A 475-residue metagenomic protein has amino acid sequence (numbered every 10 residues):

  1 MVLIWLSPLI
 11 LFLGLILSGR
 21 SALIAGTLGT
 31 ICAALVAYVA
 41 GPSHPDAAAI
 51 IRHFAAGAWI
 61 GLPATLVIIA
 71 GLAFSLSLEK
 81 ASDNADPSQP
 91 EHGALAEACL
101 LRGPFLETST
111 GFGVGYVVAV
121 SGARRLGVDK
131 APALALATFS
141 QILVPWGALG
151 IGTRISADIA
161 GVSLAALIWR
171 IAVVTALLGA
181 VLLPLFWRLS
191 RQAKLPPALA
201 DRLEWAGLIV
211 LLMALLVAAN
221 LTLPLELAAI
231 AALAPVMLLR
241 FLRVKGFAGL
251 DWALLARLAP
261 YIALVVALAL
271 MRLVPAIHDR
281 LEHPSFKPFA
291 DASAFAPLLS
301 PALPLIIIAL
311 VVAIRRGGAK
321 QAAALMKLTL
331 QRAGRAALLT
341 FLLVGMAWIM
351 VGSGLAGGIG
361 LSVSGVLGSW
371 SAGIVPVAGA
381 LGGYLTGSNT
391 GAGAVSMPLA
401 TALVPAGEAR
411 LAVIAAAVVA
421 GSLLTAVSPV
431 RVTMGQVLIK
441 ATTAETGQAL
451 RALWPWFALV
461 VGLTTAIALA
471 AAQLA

Functional and structural regions predicted by a protein language model:
V2-L3, W59-P63, D86-C99, L126-A133 (+3 more regions): Membrane-interfacial loop-to-helix junctions in multi-pass transporters
I4-L13, R20-P42, A64-A70, I209 (+4 more regions): Hydrophobic mid-bilayer segments of alpha-helices in multi-pass membrane transport proteins, especially secondary
A64, L76-A81, F105-V117, L143-G150 (+3 more regions): Short helix-coil transition sites and intra-membrane helix breaks within transmembrane domains of multi-pass
P90-S121, L338-G345, G368-A400: Hydrophobic alpha-helical transmembrane segments of multi-pass integral membrane proteins, predominantly secondary
H92-P104, D129-W146, A166-G179, W370-Y384 (+1 more regions): Alpha-helical transmembrane segments of multi-pass membrane proteins
V114-R125, I151-V162, T390-L403, R431-T443: Re-entrant/interfacial helical elements at transmembrane boundaries that shape and gate the permeation pathway
P132-L238, A409-R410, T433-I467, A475: Membrane-core helix-loop-helix motifs of multi-pass transport proteins
A232, V236-G383: Transmembrane helical segments that form the transport core of multi-pass membrane transport proteins
